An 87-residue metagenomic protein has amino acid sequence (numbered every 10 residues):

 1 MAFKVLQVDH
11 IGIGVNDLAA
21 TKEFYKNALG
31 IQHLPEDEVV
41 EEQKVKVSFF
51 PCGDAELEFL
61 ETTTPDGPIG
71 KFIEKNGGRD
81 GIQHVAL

Functional and structural regions predicted by a protein language model:
M1-Q7: Extreme N-terminus of proteins, especially the signal/transit-peptide cleavage junction and the first residues
F3, I13-L57: Core segments of cupin and vicinal oxygen chelate
V8-N16, S48-P51, G70-L87: Vicinal oxygen chelate
E41-E42, L60-T63, G77, V85-L87: Short, surface-exposed, polar/charged, turn-prone segments marking secondary-structure boundaries
K46-V47, E58-K71: Intrinsic, low-complexity N-terminal interaction/targeting segments
